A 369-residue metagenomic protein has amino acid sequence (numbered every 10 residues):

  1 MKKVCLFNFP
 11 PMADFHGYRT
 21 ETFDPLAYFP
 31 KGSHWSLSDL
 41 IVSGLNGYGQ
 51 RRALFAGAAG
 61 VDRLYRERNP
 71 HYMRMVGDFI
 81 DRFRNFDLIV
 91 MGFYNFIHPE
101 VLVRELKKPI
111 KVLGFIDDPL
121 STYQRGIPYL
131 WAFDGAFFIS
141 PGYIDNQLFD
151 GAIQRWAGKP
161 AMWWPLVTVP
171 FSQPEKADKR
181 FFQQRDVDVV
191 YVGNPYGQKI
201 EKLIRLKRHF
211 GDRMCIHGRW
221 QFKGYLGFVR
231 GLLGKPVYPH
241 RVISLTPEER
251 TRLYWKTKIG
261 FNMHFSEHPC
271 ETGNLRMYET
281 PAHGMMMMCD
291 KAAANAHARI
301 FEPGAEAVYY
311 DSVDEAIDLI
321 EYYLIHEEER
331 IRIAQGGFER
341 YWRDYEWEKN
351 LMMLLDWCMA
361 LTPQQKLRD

Functional and structural regions predicted by a protein language model:
M1-R74, G92-F96, E100-V101, S121-R125 (+1 more regions): Nucleotide-sugar donor-binding catalytic core of glycosyltransferases
I80-F96: Short N-terminal targeting/anchoring amphipathic segment
E105-P119, F137-F138: Active-site proximal beta-strand in glycosyltransferases
P303-G304: Glycine-centered loop/turn motifs
A307-V313, Y322-E327: Conserved acidic donor-binding segment of nucleotide-sugar-dependent glycosyltransferases
A316, E329, I333, K349-L354: Hydrophobic alpha-helical packing elements
Y322, E329-R343: A short, well-ordered alpha-helix in the C-terminal region of glycosyltransferases
W347-D369: C-terminal alpha-helical cap of glycosyltransferases
